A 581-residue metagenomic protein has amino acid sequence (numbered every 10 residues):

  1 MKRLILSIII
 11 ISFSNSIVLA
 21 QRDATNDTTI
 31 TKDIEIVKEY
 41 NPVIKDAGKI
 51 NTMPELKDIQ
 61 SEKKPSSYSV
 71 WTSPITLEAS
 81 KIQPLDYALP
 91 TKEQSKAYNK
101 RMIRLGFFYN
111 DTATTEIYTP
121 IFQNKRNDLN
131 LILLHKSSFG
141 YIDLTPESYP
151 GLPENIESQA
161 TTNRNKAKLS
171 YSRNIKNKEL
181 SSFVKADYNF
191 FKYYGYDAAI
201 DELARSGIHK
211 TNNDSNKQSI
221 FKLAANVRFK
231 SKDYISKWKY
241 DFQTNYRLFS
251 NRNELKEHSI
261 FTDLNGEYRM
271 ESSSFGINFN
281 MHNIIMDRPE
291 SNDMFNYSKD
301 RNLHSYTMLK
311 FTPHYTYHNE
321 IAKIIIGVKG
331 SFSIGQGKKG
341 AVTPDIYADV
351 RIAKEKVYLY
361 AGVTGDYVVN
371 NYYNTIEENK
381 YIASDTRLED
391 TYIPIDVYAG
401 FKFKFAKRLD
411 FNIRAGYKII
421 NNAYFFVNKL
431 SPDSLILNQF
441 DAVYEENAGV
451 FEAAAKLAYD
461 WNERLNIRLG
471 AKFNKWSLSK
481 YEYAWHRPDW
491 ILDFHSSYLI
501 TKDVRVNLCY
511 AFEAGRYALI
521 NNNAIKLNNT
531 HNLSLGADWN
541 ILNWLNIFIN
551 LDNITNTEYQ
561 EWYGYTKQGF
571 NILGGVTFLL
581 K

Functional and structural regions predicted by a protein language model:
M1-A24, S496, F570, V576-K581: Bacterial Sec-dependent N-terminal signal peptides
R3, K125, K176-K178, Y234-S236 (+7 more regions): Short coil turns and loop connectors of transmembrane beta-barrels in diderm outer membranes and organellar homologs
L19-E93: N-terminal periplasmic/intermembrane-space "pro-region" immediately following the signal or transit peptide
Q83-Y87, Q94-I103, F107-L144, T161-A167: Outer-membrane beta-barrel translocator/receptor signature
Y98, I103-G106, Y118, K323-I325 (+1 more regions): Exposed, low-structure sequence patches enriched in small/polar residues
Q123-D143, G276-I284, P289, N302-I334 (+2 more regions): Surface-exposed extracellular loop regions of Gram-negative outer-membrane beta-barrel proteins
S138-I142, L152-K168, F183-W238, Q243-S259: Flexible loop and strand-edge segments within Gram-negative outer membrane beta-barrel domains
N212-R228, D241-E320: Outer-membrane beta-barrel transmembrane domain signature of Gram-negative proteins, especially the mid-to-C-terminal
